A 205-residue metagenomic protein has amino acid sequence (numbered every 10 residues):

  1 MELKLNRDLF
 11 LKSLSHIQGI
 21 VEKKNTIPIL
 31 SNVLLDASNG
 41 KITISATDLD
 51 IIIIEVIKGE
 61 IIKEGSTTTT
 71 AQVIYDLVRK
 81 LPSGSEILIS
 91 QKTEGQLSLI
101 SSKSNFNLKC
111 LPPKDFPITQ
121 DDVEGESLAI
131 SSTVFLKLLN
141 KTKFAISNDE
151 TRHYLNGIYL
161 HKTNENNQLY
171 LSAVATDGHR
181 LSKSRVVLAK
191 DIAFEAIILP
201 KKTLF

Functional and structural regions predicted by a protein language model:
M1-F205: Structural preference for solvent-exposed beta-strand-turn elements and adjacent flexible terminal/loop segments within
